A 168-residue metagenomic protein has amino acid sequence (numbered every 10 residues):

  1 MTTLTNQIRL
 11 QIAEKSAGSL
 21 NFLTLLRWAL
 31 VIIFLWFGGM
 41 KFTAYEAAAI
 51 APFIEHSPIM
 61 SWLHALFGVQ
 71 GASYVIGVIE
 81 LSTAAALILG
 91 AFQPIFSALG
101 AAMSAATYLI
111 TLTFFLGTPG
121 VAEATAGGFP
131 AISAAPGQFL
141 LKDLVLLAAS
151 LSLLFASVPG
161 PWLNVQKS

Functional and structural regions predicted by a protein language model:
M1-S168: Membrane-interface extramembranous regions
